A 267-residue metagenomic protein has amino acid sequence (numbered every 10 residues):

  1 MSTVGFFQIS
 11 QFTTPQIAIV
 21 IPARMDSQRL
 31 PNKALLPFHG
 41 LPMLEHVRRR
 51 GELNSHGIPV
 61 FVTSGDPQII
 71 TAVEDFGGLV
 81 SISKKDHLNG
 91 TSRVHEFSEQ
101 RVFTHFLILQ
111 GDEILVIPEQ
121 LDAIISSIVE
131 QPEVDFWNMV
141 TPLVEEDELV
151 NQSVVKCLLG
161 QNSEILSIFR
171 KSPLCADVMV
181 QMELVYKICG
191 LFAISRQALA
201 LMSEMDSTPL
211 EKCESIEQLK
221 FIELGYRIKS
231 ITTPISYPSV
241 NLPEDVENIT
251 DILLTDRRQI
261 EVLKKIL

Functional and structural regions predicted by a protein language model:
T13-S64: N-terminal glycine-rich phosphate-binding loop and ensuing alpha1 helix
I19, P59-V62, F106, F136-W137 (+1 more regions): Hydrophobic/aromatic residues located in beta-strands of well-ordered beta-sheets within soluble catalytic
M25, K84-G90, I235-Y237: Short, acidic/turn-prone active-site loops that include or flank metal/cofactor- and phosphate-binding residues
G57, F103, Q131-V134, Y226: Short, high-confidence coil segments that cap the C-terminus of an alpha-helix and link into the following beta-strand
F61, P67-S126: Short phosphate-binding loop-to-helix
S64-G65, V116, I194, N241: A conserved hydrophobic position in a structured secondary element of the catalytic/binding core that shapes
I117-T208: Conserved core of the sugar-phosphate nucleotidyltransferase
M182-L267: Conserved alpha/beta core of the MobA/IspD/sugar-nucleotide pyrophosphorylase nucleotidyltransferase superfamily
